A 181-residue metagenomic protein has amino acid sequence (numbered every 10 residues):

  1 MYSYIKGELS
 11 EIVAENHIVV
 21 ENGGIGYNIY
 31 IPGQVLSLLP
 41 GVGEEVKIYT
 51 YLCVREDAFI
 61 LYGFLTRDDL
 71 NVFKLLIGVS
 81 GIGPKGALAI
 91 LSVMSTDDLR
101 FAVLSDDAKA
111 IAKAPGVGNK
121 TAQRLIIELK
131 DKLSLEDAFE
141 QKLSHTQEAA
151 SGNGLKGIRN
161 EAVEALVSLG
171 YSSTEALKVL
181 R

Functional and structural regions predicted by a protein language model:
M1-K74, G78: Structure-specific DNA junction-binding interface
L52, F59-F64, P84-V103, R124-L133: Amphipathic, charged-and-aliphatic alpha-helical interface segments that function as noncatalytic docking
N71-V72, G86, D107-A110, I158-A165 (+1 more regions): A general alpha-helix detector
V79, V93, S105-D106, K132-E136 (+1 more regions): Conserved, well-folded catalytic cores of nucleic-acid-processing and energy-transducing macromolecular machines
A112-P115, L125: Glycine- and Gly-Pro-enriched alpha-helical subdomains that act as flexible, kink-prone "lid/hinge" or packing modules
D131-R181: Strongly charged, low-complexity linkers/loops
